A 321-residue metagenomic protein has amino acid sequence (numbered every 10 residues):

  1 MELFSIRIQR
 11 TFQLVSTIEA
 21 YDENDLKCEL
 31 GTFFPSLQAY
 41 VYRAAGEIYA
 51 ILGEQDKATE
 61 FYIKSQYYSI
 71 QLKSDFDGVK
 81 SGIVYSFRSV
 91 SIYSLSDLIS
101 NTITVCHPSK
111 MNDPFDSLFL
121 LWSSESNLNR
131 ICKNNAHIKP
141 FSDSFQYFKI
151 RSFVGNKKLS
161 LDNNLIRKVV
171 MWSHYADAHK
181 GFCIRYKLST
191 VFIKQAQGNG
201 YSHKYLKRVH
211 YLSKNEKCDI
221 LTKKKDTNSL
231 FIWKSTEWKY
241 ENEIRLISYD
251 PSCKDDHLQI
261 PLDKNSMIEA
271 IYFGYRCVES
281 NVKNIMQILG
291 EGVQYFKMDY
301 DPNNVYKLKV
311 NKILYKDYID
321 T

Functional and structural regions predicted by a protein language model:
R7-R10, L14, F61, Y68: Alpha-helical solenoid repeat scaffolds, predominantly canonical TPR units
Y21-E29, S69: Alpha-helical junction/boundary sensor with strong preference for TPR arrays
A44, E60-T321: Partner-binding and oligomerization surfaces adjacent to conserved cores of proteins that assemble macromolecular
